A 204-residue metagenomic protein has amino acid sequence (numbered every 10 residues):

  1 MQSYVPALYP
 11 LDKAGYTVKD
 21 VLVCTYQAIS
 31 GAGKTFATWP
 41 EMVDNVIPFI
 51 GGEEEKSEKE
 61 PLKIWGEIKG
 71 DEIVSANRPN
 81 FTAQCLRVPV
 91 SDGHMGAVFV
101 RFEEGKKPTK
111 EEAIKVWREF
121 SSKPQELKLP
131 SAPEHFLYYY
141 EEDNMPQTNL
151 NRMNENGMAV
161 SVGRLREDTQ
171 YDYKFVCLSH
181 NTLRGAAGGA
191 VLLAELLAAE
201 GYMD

Functional and structural regions predicted by a protein language model:
M1-Q2, Q27-S30, N181-R184: Gly/Ser/Thr-rich loops at beta-strand to alpha-helix junctions that form or flank small-molecule/cofactor-binding
M1-Y4, F49-E55, G185-V191: A glycine-rich, Thr/Ser-enriched phosphate-binding loop motif common to dinucleotide/cofactor-binding enzymes
Q2-Y16: Alpha-helical support elements that line or immediately flank enzyme active sites and cofactor-binding pockets
P10, V116-E119, V191-E195: Short, solvent-exposed amphipathic alpha-helical segments in soluble enzyme and RNA/protein-processing domains
P10-A14, R101, L196-E200: Active-site catalytic microenvironments for nucleophilic, acid-base chemistry
K13-L22, E200-D204: Phosphate-handling active-site elements
K19-K174: C-terminal substrate-binding/catalytic lobe of Rossmann-fold NAD(P)-dependent oxidoreductases
N154-D204: NAD(P)-dependent Rossmann-like dehydrogenase/reductase catalytic/cofactor-binding core
